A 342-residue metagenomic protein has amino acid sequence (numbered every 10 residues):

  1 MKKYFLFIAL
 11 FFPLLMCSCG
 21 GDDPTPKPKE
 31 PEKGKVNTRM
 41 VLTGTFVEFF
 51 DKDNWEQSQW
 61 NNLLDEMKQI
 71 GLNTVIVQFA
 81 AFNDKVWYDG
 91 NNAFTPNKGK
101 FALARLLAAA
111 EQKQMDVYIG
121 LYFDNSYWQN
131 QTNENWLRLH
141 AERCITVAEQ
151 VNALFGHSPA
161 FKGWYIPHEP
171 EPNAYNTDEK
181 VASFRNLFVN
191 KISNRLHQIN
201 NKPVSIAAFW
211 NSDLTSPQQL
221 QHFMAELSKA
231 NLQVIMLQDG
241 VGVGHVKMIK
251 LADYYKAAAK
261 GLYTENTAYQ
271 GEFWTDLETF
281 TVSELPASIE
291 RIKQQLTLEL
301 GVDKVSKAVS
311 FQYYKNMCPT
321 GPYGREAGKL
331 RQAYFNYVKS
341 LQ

Functional and structural regions predicted by a protein language model:
A9-V36: Bacterial Sec-dependent N-terminal signal peptides
K27-A80, W210: Boundary/entry segment of secreted carbohydrate-active catalytic domains
S58-D84, E226-M236, E299-V309: Catalytic domains of carbohydrate-active enzymes, especially glycoside hydrolases
W60-S126, K180-I206, K250-G261: Aromatic-lined substrate-binding rim segments of carbohydrate-active enzymes
K98-K113, N133-G163, R195, M224-S228 (+1 more regions): An active-site-proximal structural segment forming one wall of the substrate-binding cleft that immediately precedes
Y118-N130, R138, K162-E169, F188-L220 (+3 more regions): Aromatic-lined carbohydrate-recognition surfaces of secreted/lumenal glycan-active proteins
Y122-N125, V147-E179, V309: Active-site groove signature of glycoside hydrolases
K162, L232-M248, G261-Q342: Substrate-binding cleft of secreted/luminal carbohydrate-active enzymes
